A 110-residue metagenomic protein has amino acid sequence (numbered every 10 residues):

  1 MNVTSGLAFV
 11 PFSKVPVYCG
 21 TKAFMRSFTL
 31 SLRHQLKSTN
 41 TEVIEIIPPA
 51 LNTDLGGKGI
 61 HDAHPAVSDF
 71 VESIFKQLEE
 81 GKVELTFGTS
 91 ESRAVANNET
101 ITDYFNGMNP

Functional and structural regions predicted by a protein language model:
N2: Rossmann-fold scaffold of SDR-type NAD(P)-dependent oxidoreductases
S5: Residue(s) in the substrate-gating loop at a strand-loop-helix junction that position the organic substrate next
V10, S31-E42: Active-site-adjacent segment of SDR/Rossmann-fold oxidoreductases
F12-P16, G59: Active-site loop immediately N-terminal to the catalytic Tyr-X3-Lys motif of short-chain dehydrogenase/reductase
P16, F24-S27: Conserved cofactor-binding/catalytic machinery of classical short-chain dehydrogenase/reductase
T21: Active-site helix of classical SDR
E45-I46, T53, G57-E99: C-terminal helical subdomain
A94-P110: Short C-terminal tail/terminal secondary-structure segment of NAD(P)H-dependent dehydrogenase/reductase domains
